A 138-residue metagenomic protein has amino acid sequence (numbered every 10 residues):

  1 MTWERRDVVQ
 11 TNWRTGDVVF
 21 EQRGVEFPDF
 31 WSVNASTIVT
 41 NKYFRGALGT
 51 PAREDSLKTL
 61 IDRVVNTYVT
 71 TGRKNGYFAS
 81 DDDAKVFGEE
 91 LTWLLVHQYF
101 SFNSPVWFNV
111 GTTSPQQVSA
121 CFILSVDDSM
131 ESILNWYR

Functional and structural regions predicted by a protein language model:
M1-R138: Extended catalytic cores of very large enzyme megasubunits
